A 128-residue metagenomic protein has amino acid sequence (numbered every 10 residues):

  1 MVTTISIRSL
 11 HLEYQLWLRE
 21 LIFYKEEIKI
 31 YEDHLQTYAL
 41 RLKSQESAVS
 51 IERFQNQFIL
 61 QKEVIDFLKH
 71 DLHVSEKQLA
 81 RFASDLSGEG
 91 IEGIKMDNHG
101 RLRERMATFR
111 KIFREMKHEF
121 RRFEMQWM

Functional and structural regions predicted by a protein language model:
M1-M128: Charge-rich amphipathic alpha-helical interaction elements
